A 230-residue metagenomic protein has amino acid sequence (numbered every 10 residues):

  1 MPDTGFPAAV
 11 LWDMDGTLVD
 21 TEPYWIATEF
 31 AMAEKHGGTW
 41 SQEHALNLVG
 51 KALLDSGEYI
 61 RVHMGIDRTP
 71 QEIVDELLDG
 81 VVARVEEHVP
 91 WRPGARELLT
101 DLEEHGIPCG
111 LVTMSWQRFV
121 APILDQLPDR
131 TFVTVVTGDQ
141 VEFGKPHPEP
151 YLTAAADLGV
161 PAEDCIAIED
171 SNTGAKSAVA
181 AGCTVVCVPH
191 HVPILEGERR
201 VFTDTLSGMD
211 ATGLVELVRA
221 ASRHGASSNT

Functional and structural regions predicted by a protein language model:
M1-A8, T100-E103, I107, W116-T230: Asp-based, Mg2+/Mn2+-dependent phosphohydrolase catalytic module
D3-H105, R118-A121: N-terminal helical cap/lid subdomain that shapes the substrate entry/recognition surface in HAD-like hydrolases
D13, T17, T113, D170: Conserved G/P- and acidic residue-centered "switch" motifs that form tight phosphate/ATP-binding loops in soluble
D20, L111-T113, C187: Hydrophobic residues in well-ordered beta-strands that form the structural core
L48, V112-M114, I168: Structural motif
